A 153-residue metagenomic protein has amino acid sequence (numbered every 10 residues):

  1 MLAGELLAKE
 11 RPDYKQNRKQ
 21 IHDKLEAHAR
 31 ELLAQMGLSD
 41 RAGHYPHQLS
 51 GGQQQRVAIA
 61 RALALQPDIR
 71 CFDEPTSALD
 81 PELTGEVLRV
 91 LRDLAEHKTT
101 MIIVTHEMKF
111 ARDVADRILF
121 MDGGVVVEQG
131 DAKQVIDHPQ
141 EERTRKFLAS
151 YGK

Functional and structural regions predicted by a protein language model:
Y45-L49, Q53: Conserved ABC ATPase signature
A64-D68: A short, proline-enriched helix->beta-strand linker immediately N-terminal to the Walker B motif in ABC-type P-loop
R70-D73: Catalytic Walker B motif of ABC-type/P-loop ATPase nucleotide-binding domains
T105-H106: H-loop/switch region of ABC-family ATPase nucleotide-binding domains
A111-D113: A short, surface-exposed alpha-helical micro-motif characterized by mixed small hydrophobic and charged/polar residues
Q129-G130: ABC ATPase "signature
